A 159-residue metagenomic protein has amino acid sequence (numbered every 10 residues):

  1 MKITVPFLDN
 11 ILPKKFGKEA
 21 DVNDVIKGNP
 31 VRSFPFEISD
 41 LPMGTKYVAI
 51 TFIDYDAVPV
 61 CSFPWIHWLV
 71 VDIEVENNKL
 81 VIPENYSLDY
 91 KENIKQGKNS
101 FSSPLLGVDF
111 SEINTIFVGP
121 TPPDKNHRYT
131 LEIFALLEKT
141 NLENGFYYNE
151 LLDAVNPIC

Functional and structural regions predicted by a protein language model:
M1-C159: N-terminus-centered regions that define maturation/targeting leaders and the start of the first functional domain
